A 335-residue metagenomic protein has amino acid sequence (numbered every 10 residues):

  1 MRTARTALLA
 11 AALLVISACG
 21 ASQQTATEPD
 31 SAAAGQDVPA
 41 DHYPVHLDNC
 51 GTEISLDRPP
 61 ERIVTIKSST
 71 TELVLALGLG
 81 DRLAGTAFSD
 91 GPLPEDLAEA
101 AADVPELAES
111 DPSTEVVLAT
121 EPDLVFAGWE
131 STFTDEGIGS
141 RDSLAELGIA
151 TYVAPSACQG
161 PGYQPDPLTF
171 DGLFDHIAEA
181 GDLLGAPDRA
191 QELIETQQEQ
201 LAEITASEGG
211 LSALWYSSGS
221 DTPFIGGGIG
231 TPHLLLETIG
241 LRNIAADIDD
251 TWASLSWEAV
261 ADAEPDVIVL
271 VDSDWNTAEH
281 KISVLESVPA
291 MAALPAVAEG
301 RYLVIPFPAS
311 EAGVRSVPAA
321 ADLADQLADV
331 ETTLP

Functional and structural regions predicted by a protein language model:
R2-A11, V15-T71, E179-Y216, Q326-P335: Bacterial Sec-exported substrate-binding components of ABC uptake systems
L47-G51, P105-E115, D135, I248-W257: Short helix-initiation/N-cap motifs at beta->coil->alpha
E53, S140-G219, G300-P335: Extracytoplasmic substrate-binding proteins
R62-T120, L124, W129-F133, I244: A short, structured surface patch at a secondary-structure boundary
S69-E72, S89-P92, L124, E130-T134 (+5 more regions): Solvent-exposed loop/turn segments at secondary-structure junctions within structured extracellular/periplasmic domains
D90-P94, I225-W252: Alpha-helical, coiled-coil/dimerization segments enriched in small aliphatic residues
T114, L118-A127, W257-S273: Proline-aspartate-enriched helix->loop->beta-strand connector
S131-E146, V267-L285: A ligand-binding cleft/hinge motif common to bilobed small-molecule-binding domains
